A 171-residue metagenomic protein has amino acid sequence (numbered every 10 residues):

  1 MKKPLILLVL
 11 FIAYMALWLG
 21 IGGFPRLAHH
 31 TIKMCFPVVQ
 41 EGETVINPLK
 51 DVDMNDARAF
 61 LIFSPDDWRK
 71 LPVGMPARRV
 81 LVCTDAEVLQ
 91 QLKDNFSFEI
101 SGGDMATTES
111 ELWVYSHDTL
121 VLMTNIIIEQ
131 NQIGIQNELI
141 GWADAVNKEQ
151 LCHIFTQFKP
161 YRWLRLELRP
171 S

Functional and structural regions predicted by a protein language model:
M1-G20: N-terminal Sec-pathway targeting helices
Y14-S171: Function-determining sites in protein domains
